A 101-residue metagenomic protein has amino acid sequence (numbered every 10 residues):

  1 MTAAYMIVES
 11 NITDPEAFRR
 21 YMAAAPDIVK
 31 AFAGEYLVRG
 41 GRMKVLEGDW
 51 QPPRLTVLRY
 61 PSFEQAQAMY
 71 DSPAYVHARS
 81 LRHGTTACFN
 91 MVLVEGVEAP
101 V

Functional and structural regions predicted by a protein language model:
M1-L55, Y60-D71, E95-V101: Short S/T/G/P-rich N-terminal loop/turn motif that feeds into the first structured element of a domain
Q67-M69, A74-L93: C-terminal structural segments of small proteins and small subunits
